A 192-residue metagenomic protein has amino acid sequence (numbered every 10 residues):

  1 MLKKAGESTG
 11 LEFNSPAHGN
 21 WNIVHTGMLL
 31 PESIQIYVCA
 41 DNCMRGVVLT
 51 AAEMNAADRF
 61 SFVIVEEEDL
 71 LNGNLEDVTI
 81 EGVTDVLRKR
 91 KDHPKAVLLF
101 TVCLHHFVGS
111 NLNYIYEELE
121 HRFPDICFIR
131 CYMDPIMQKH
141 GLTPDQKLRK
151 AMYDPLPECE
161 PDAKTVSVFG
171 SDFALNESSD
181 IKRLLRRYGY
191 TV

Functional and structural regions predicted by a protein language model:
M1-V192: An N-terminal assembly and electron-transfer interface module characteristic of large anaerobic redox and radical
